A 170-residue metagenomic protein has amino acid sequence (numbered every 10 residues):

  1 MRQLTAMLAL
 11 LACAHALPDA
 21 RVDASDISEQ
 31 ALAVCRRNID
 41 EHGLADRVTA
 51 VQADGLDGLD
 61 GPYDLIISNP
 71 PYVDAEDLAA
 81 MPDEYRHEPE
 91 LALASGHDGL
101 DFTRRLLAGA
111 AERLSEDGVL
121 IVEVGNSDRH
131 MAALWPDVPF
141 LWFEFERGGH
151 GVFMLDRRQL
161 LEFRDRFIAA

Functional and structural regions predicted by a protein language model:
M1-A79: Conserved SAM/SAH cofactor-binding pocket of Class I
C13, H97-L160: Conserved Class I SAM-dependent methyltransferase catalytic core
A24, L56, A92-G99, L120: Alpha-helix initiation/capping motif
R36, P82, W135: Short, flexible helix/strand-to-coil boundary loops that buttress conserved ligand/catalytic motifs in alpha/beta
Q52, H87, A133: Phosphate-coordinating loops and pocket residues in cytosolic domains that bind phosphorylated ligands
P71-D101: Mobile active-site "lid"/loop adjacent to the S-adenosyl-L-methionine
Q159-A170: Flexible, glycine-/basic-rich loop-and-beta segments that form/coincide with the SAM-dependent methyltransferase
